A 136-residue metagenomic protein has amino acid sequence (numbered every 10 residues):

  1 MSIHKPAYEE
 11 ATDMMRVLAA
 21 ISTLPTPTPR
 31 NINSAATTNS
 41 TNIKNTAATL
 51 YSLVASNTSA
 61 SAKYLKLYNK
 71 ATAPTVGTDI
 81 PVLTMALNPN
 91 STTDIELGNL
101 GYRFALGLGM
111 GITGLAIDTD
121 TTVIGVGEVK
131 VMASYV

Functional and structural regions predicted by a protein language model:
H4-D13, L18-T46, I112-V136: C-terminal interaction-tip segments
T46-A47, S59: Extracellular repetitive beta-rich solenoid segments
Y51, S61-K66, V129-V131: Short beta-strand/loop motifs in extracellular/secreted proteins, especially within beta-sandwich accessory domains
Y51-L53, G101-D120: Noncatalytic modules at the cell exterior or secretory-pathway interfaces, chiefly beta-strand-rich lectin/adhesion
S56-Y64, A116-V123: Extended, low-complexity, turn-rich repeat/linker tracts enriched in Gly/Pro/Ser/Thr and Asp/Glu that occur
S59-I80: Short, surface-exposed beta-strand/strand-loop-strand elements in extracellular ectodomains
M85-T92: Short proline/glycine- and polar residue-rich coil/turn motifs
T92-G101: Exposed aromatic-hydrophobic patches
